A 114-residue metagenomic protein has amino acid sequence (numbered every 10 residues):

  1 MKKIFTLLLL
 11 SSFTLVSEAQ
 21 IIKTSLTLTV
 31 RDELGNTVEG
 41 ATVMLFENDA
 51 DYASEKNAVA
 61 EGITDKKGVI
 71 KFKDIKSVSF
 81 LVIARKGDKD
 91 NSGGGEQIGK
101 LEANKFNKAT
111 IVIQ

Functional and structural regions predicted by a protein language model:
I4-F13: Sec-dependent N-terminal signal peptides
F13-A19: Sec/Tat signal peptide C-region and signal peptidase I cleavage site
L28-E39: Structural motif
T42-G62: Short amphipathic beta-strand segments in non-cytosolic proteins
A60, I70, N107-A109: Short strand-edge motifs at loop-to-beta-strand transitions and within beta-strands of extracellular beta-rich domains
T64-F72: Glycine-centered loop-to-beta-strand initiation motif
K76-K89: A short, solvent-exposed beta-strand micro-motif common in secreted/extracellular proteins
Q97-Q114: Extracellular beta-sheet/turn segments enriched in Thr/Pro/Gly and aliphatic residues
